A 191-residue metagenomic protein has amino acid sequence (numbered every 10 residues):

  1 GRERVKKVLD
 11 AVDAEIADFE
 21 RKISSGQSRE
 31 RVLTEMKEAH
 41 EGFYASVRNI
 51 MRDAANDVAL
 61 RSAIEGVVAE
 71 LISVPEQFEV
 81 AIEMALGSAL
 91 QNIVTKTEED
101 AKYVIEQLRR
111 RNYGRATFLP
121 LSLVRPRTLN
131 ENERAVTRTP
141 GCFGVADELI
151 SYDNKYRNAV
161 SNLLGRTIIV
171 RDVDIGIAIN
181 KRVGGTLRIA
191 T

Functional and structural regions predicted by a protein language model:
G1-E41: Extended, EK/Q-rich alpha-helical coiled-coil segments that serve as long dimerization/scaffolding arms in large
S25-T191: Hinge-like oligomerization/junction regions that interrupt long coiled-coil arms in large cytoskeletal
